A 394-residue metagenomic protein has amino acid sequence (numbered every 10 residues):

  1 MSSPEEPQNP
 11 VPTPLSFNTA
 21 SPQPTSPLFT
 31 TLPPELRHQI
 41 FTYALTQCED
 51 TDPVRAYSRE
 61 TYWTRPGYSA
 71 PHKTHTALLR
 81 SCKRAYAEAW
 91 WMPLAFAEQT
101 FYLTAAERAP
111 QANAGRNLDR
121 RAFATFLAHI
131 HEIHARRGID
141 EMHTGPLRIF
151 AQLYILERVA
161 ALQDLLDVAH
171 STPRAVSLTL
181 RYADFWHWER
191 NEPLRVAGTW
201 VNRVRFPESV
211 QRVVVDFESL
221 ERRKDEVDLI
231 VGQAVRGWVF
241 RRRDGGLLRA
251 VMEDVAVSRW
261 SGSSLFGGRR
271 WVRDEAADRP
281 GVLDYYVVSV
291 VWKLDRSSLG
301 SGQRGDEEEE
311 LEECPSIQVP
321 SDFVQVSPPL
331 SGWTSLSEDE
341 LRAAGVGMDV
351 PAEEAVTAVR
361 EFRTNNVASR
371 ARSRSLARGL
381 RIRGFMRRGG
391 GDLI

Functional and structural regions predicted by a protein language model:
M1-P146, G281, Y285-V288, K293-I394: Short, surface-exposed structural microsegments at secondary-structure boundaries
Y68-S264: C-terminal-biased hydrophobic
R243-D244, W260, L265-F266, A343 (+2 more regions): Intrinsically disordered, low-complexity segments enriched in small/polar residues
R249-L299: A conserved mid-domain beta-alpha-beta active-site/ligand-binding segment of alpha/beta enzyme cores
